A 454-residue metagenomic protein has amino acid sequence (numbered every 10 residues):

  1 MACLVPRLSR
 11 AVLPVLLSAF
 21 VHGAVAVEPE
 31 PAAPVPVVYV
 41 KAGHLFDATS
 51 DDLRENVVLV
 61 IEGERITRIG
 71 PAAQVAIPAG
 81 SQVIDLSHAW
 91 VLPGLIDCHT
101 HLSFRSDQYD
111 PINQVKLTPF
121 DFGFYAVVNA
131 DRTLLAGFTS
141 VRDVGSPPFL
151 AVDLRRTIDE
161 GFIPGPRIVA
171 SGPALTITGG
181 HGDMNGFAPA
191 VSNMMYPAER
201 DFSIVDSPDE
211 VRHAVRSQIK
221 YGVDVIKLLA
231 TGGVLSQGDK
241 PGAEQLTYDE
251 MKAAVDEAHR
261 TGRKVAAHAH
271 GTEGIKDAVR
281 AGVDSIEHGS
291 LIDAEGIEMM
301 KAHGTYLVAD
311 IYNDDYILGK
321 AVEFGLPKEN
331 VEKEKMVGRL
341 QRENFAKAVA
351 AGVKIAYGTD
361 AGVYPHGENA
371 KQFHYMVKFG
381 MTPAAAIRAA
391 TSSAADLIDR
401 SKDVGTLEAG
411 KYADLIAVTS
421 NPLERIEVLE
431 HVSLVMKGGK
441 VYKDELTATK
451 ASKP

Functional and structural regions predicted by a protein language model:
S9-G23: Bacterial N-terminal signal peptides
E28-P31, L45, S50-L92: Histidine-rich, glycine-flanked metal-binding segment
W90-F162, I177-G186, D249, E273 (+1 more regions): Metal-associated gating/positioning segment near the N- to mid-region
S103-F122, D131, T178-R200, V234-Y248 (+1 more regions): Active-site gating loops and adjacent loop-to-helix segments of metal-dependent hydrolytic enzymes
S106-Y109, A151, H181, S236-G238 (+6 more regions): Histidine/acidic-residue-rich catalytic or RNA/ligand-binding cores of hydrolases and nuclease-related proteins
Q114, R260, K264, K328-E329 (+1 more regions): His/Asp/Glu-enriched, well-ordered alpha-helical/loop segment that forms or immediately abuts the divalent-metal
D153, E210-L307, M336-K354, K402: Histidine/acidic residue-rich metal-binding segments in metalloenzymes
A390-S392, D396, A409-S452: C-terminal cap of metal-dependent C-N hydrolases
